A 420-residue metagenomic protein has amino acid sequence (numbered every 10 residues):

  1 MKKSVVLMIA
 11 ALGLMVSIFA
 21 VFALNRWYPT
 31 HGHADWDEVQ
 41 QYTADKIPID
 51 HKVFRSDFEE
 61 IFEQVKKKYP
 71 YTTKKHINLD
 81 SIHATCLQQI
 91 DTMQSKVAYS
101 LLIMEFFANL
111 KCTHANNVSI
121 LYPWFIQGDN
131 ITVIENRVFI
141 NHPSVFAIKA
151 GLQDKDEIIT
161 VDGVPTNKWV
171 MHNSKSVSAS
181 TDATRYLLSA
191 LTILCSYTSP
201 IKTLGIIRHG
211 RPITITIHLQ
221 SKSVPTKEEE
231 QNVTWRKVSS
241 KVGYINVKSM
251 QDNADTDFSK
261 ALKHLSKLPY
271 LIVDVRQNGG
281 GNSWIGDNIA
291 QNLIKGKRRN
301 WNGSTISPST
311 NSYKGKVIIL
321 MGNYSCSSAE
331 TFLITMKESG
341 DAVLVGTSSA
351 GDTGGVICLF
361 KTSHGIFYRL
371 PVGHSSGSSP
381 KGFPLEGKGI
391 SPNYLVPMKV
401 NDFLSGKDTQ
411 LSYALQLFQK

Functional and structural regions predicted by a protein language model:
K2-Y270, Q277-G279, L359, L417-Q419: Flexible, low-complexity junctional segments that flank or bridge functional domains
P143, V161, N246-M250, D274-N278 (+3 more regions): Active-site-proximal beta-strand/loop segments in catalytic clefts of secreted hydrolases
S221-V233, S379-F383, V396-S405: Short, surface-exposed linear segments at secondary-structure transitions and domain or protein termini
V242-G243, L268-I272, S312-I318, G340-D341: Short, surface-exposed connector motifs at secondary-structure boundaries
K260-K263, N288-A290, L333-S339, F360-K361: Short, solvent-exposed amphipathic alpha-helical segments in soluble enzyme and RNA/protein-processing domains
N278-S327, G354-G365, P371-H374, S378-P380 (+1 more regions): Gly/Ser/Thr-rich loop/hinge elements
K316-E338, A342-G351: Extended C-terminal subregions enriched in glycine
S391-K420: Low-complexity, Gly/Ser/Thr/Pro-rich intrinsically disordered linker/tail segments
